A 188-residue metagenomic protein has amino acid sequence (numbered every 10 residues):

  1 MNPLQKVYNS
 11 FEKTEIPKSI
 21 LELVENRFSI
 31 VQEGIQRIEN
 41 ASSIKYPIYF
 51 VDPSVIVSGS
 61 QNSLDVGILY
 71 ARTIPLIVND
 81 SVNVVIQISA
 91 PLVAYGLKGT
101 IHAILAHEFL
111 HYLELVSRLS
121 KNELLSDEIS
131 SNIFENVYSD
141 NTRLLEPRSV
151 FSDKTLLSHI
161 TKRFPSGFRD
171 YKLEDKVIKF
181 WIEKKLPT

Functional and structural regions predicted by a protein language model:
M1-L76, D170, K185: A metal-dependent hydrolase signature that marks the N-terminal structural subdomain at the beginning of catalytic folds
P3-K6, E146-T188: Pan-zinc metallopeptidase signature
Q32, I38-E39, T73, Q87 (+4 more regions): Polar/charged side chains located within well-ordered beta-strands of beta-rich proteins
Y46, V116-S117: Long, hydrophobic, amphipathic alpha-helical segments used as structural scaffolds
I56-G99, Y112-V116: Active-site scaffold of zinc-dependent metalloenzymes
K98-T100, S126-D127: Short, surface-exposed coil-to-beta transition loops
T100-E108: Short alpha-helical catalytic segment bearing the HExxH-like zincin motif of zinc-dependent metalloproteases
S117-P165: Post-HExxH zinc-binding segment in Zn-dependent metallohydrolases
